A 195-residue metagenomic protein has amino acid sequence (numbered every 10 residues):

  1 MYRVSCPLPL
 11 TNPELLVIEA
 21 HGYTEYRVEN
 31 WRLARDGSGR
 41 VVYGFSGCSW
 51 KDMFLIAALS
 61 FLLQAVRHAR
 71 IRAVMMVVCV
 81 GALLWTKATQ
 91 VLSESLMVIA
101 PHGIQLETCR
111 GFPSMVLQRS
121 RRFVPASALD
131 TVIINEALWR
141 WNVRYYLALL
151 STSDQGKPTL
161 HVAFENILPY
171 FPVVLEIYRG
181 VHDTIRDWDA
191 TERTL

Functional and structural regions predicted by a protein language model:
M1-V66: N-terminal membrane-targeting/pre-transmembrane regions
P9, V17-A20, A88-V91, S95-A100 (+4 more regions): Intrinsically disordered, low-complexity regulatory regions enriched in Ser/Pro/Gly/Thr and acidic residues
N30-R32, A100-G103, T108-R110, A128 (+3 more regions): Residues that form ligand- and interface-recognition hot spots within folded domains
S49-L55, I71-A73, A100: Mature, function-bearing regions of proteins
S60, H102, S127-D130, L175 (+1 more regions): Amphipathic alpha-helical interface elements that mediate macromolecular binding in regulatory proteins
F61-V77, V91: Membrane-lumen (extracellular) interface motif
G81-I133: Conserved beta-hairpin
W141-L195: A membrane-cytosol interface segment of integral membrane proteins
